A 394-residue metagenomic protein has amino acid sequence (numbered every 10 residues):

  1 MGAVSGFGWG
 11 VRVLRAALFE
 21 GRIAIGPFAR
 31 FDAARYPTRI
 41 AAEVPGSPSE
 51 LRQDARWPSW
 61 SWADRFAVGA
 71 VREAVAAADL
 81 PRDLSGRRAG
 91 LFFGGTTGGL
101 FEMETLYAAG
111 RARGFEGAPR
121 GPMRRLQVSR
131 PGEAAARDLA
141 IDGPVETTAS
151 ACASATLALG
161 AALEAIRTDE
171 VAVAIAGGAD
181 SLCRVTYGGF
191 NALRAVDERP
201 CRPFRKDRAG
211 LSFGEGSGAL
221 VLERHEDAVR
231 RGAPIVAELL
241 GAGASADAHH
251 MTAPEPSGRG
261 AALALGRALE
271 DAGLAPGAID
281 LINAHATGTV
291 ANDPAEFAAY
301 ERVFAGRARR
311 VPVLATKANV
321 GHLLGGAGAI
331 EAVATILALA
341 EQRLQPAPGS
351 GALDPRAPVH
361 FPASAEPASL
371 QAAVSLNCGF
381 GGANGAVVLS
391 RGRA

Functional and structural regions predicted by a protein language model:
M1-R56, A78, E226-E238, V333-P348 (+1 more regions): ACP-dependent fatty acid/polyketide chain-elongation machinery
V4-G6, T97, A151, G288-T289 (+2 more regions): Glycine-rich phosphate/pyrophosphate-binding beta-alpha loops
V13, F19-S150, S181-R184, P276-N292: Conserved beta-ketoacyl condensing-enzyme motif
A16, R22-G26, P37, V196 (+3 more regions): Condensing-enzyme catalytic core mediating Claisen C-C bond formation in acyl metabolism
A33-A42, E102, S181-P203, A219 (+4 more regions): Active-site-adjacent elements of ketosynthase-type condensing enzymes
D79-G94, Y107-R120, E133-V145, R167-A174 (+6 more regions): Structural signature of cysteine-dependent C-C bond-forming condensing enzymes
L159-A162, S217-H225, A332-I336: Alpha-helical metal-binding/catalytic segments enriched in His/Glu/Asp
G218-V221, N384-V388: Short beta-strand scaffold segments in enzyme catalytic cores
